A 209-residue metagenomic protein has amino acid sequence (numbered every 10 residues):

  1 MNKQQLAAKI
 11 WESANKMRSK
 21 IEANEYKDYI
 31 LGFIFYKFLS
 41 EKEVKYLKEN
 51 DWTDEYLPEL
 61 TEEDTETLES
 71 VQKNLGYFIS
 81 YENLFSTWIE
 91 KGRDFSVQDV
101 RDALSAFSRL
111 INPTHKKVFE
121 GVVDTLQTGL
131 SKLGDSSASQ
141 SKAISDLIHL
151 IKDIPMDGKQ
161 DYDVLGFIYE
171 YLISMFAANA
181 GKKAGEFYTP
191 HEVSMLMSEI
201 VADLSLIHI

Functional and structural regions predicted by a protein language model:
M1-S205: Non-catalytic, mostly N-terminal accessory regions of nucleic-acid modification and defense proteins
I207-I209: Conserved small/polar residues in nucleotide/adenosyl-binding loops
